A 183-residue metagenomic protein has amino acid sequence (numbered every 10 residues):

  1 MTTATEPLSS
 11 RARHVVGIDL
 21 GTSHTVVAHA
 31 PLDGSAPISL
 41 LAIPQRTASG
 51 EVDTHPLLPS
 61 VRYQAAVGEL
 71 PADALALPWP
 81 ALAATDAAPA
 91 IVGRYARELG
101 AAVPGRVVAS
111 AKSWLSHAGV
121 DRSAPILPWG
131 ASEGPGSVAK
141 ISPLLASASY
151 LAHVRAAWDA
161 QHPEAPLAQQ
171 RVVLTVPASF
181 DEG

Functional and structural regions predicted by a protein language model:
M1-T5: N-terminal acidic, proline/glycine-rich, low-complexity intrinsically disordered segments
E6-P37, G119: Gly/Thr-rich phosphate-binding beta-strand-loop-beta motif of the actin/hexokinase/Hsp70
D33, P37-G183: Phosphate-binding loop and its immediate beta->loop->alpha context in nucleotide/phosphate-handling enzymes
